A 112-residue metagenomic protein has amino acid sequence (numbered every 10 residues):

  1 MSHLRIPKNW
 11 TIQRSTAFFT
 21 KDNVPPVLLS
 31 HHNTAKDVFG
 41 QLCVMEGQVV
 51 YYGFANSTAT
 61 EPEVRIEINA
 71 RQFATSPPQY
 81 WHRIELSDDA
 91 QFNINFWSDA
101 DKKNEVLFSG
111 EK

Functional and structural regions predicted by a protein language model:
M1-H32: A short, N-terminal "cap"/entry segment at the start of jelly-roll beta-barrel domains of the cupin/DSBH fold
D37, V44, N69, P77-Q79 (+1 more regions): A short, compositionally biased micro-patch
F39-A55: Short, conserved beta-strand element in jelly-roll/cupin
N56-Q79: Short acidic-glycine-tyrosine-enriched beta hairpin
E61-R65, N95, N104-V106: A short, polar/proline- and glycine-enriched secondary-structure boundary/capping micro-motif
P77-K102: Ligand-binding loop in jelly-roll beta-barrel domains
A100-K112: Low-complexity intrinsically disordered segments
